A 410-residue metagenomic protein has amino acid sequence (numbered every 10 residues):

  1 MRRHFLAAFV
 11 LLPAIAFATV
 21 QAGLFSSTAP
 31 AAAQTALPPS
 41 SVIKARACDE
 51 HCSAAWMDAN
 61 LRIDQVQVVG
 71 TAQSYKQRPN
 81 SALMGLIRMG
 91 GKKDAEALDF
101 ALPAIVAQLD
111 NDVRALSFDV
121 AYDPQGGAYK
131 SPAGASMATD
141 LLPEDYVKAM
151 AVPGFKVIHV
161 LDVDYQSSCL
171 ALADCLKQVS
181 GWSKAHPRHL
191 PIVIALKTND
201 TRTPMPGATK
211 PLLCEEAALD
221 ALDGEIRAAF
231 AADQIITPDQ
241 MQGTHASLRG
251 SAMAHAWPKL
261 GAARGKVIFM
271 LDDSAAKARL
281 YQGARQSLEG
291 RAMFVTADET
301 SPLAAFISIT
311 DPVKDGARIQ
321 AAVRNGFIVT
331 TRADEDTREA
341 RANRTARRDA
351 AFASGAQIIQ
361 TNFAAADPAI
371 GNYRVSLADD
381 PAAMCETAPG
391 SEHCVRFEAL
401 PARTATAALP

Functional and structural regions predicted by a protein language model:
M1-H4: Positively charged n-region of N-terminal signal peptides that target proteins for export
A7-A8, D315: Hydrophobic alpha-helical segments and their boundary regions
A8-Q21: Bacterial N-terminal signal peptides
G23-P410: Catalytic cores of phosphodiester-bond hydrolases, prominently lipid phosphodiesterases
